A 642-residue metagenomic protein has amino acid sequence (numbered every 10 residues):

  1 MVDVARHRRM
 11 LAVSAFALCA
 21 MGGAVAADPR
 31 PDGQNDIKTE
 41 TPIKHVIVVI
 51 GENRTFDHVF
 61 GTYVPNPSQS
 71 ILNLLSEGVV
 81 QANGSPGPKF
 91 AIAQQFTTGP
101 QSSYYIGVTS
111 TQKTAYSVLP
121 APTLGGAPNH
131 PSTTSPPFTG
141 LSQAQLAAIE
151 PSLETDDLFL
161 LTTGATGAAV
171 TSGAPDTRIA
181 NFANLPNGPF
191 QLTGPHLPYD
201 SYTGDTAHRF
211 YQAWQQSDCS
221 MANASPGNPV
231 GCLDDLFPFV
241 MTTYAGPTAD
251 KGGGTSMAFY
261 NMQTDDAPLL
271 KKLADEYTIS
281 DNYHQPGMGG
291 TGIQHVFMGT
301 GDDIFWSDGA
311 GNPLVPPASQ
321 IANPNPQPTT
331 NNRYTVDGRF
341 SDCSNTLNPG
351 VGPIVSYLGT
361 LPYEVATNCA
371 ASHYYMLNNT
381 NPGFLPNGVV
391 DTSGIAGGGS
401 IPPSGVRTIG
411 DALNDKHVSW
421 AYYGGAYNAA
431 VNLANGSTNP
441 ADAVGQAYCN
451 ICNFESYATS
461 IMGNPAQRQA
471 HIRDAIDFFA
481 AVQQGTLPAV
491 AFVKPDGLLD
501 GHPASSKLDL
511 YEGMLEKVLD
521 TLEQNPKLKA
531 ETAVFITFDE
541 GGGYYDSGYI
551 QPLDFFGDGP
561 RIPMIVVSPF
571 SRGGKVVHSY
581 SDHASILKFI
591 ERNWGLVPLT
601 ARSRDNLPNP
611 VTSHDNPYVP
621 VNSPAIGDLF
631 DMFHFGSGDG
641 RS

Functional and structural regions predicted by a protein language model:
M1-A12: Bacterial N-terminal signal peptides that target proteins for export
D3-V4, G23, V482: N-terminal leader/targeting segments
A12-G23: Bacterial N-terminal signal peptides
A26-S642: N-terminal pro-sequences and low-complexity stem/linker regions of secreted or lumenal proteins
